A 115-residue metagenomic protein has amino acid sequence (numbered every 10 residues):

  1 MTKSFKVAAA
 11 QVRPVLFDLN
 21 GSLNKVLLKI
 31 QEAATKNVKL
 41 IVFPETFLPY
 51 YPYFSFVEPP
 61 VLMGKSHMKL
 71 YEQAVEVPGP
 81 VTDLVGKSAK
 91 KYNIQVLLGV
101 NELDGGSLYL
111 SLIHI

Functional and structural regions predicted by a protein language model:
M1-I113: Hydrophobic structural segments
